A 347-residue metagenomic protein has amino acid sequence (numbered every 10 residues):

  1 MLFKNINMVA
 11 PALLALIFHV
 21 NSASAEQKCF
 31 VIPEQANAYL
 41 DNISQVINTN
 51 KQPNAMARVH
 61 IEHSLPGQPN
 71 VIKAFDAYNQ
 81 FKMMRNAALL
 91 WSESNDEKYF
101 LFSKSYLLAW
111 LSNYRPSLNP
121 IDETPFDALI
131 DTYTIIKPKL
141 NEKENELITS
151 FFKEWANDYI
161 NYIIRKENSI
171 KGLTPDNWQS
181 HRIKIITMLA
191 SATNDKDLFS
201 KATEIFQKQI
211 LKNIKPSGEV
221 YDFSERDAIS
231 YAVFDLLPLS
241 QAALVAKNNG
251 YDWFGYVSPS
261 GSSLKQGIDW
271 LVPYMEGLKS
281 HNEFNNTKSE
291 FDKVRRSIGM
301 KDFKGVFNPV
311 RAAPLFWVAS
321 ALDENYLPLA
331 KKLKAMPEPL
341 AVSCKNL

Functional and structural regions predicted by a protein language model:
M1-A10: Bacterial N-terminal signal peptides that target proteins for export
A10-H19: Bacterial N-terminal signal peptides
H19-S22, D222: Intrinsically disordered, low-complexity segments
S22-S24, I205: CBM-like, beta-strand-rich accessory domains located in the C-terminal region of large, secreted polysaccharide-active
S24-I170, V245-N248, G255-L347: Extracellular glycan-targeting catalytic surfaces
M83-E93, I183-A192, K196, L236-S240: Alpha-helical scaffold elements that line and support the substrate/ligand-binding pocket of soluble hydrolases
D122-P125, Y133-V233: Active-site cradle of extracellular carbohydrate-active enzymes
T193, D197-N282: Long, repeat-rich segments with strong aromatic
